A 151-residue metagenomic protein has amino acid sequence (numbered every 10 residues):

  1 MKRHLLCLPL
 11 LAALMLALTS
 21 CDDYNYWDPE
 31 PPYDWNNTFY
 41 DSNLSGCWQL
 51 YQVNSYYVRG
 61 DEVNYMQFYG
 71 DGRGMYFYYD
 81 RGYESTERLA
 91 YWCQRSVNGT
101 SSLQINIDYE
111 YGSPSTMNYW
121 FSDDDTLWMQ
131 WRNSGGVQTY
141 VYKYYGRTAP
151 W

Functional and structural regions predicted by a protein language model:
M1-C21: Sec-dependent bacterial lipoprotein signal peptides
L16-N43, P150-W151: Bacterial Sec-dependent N-terminal signal peptides
P31-R59, A90-Q94: Tryptophan-anchored aromatic micro-motifs
W48, G70-G74: A short glycine-rich beta-turn/N-cap micro-motif
Y56-G60, R73-S134: Contiguous, well-ordered beta-strand patches that form the walls/edges of small beta-barrel/beta-sandwich domains
N64-F68: Broad, structure-driven detector of short, well-ordered beta-strand segments within folded domains
Y140-W151: Short, low-complexity, Pro/Ser/Thr/Gly-rich segments in the mature regions of secreted, periplasmic
